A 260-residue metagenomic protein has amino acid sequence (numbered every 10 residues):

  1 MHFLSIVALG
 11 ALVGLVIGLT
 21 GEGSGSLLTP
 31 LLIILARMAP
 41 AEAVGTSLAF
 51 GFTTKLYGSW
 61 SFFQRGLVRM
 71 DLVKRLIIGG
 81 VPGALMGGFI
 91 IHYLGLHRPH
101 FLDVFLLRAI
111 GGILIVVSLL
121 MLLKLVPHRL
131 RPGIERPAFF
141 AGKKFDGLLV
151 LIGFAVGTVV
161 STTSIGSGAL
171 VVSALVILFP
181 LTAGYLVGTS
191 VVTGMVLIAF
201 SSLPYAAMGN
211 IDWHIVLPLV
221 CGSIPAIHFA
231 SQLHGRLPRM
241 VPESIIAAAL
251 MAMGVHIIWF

Functional and structural regions predicted by a protein language model:
M1-L9, I34, F63-V156, A207-F260: Juxtamembrane transmembrane-helix boundary motif
G10-G21, F154-S164, L197: Transmembrane alpha-helix interface/packing and boundary motifs in multi-pass membrane proteins, characterized by
G14-L15, L31, L35, S59-W60 (+5 more regions): Alpha-helical transmembrane segments of multipass membrane proteins
G21, G25, A39, R69 (+3 more regions): A helix-boundary/kink motif common to multi-pass secondary transporters, especially Major Facilitator Superfamily
G21-L28, S164-V172: Transmembrane helix boundary and interhelical junction motifs in multipass membrane proteins
G23-V73: Juxtamembrane transmembrane-helix termini in multi-pass membrane transport proteins
L28-E42, L170-Y185: Interfacial segments of multi-pass membrane proteins
V44-F52, I77-V81, S190-M195, I224 (+1 more regions): Transmembrane helix-bundle signature of multi-pass membrane transporters/permeases
